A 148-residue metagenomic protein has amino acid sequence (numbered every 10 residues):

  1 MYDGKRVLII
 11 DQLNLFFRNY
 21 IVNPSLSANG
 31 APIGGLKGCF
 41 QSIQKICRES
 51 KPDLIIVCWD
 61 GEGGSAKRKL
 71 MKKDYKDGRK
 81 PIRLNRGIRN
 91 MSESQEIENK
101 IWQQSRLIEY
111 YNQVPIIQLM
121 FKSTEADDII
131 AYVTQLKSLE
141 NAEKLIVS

Functional and structural regions predicted by a protein language model:
Y2-K144: Noncatalytic, basic helical substrate-engagement surface that gates or grips nucleic-acid strands
S148: Short acidic/histidine-rich active-site segments
